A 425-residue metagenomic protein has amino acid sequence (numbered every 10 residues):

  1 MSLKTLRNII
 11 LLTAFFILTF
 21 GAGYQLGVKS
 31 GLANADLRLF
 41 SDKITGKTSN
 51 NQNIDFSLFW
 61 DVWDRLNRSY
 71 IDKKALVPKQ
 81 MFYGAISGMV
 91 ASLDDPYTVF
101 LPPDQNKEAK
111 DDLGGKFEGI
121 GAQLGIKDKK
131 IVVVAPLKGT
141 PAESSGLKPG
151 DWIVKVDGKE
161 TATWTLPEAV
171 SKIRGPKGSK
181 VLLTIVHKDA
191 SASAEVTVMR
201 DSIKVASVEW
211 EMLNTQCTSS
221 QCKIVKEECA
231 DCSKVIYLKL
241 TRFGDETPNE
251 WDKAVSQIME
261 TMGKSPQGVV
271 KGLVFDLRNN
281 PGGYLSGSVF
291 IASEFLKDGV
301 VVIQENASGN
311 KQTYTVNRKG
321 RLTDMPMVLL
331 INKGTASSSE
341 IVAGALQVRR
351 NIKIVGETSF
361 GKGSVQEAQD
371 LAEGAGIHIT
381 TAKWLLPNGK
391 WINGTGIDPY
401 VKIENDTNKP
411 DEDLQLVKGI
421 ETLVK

Functional and structural regions predicted by a protein language model:
S2-Y97: Terminal targeting/pro-maturation regions of precursor/exported proteins
I54-D61, R65, Q80-G84, G88 (+12 more regions): Extracytoplasmic/secreted proteins, especially bacterial periplasmic and envelope-associated proteins
N67-V132, K180-L182, K188-Q216: Extended, small/polar residue-biased N-terminal targeting/export presequences and adjacent propeptide/linker tracts
K74, V132-A135, P141-P149, D157-E160 (+2 more regions): Cleft-lining beta-strand/loop regions that shape enzyme active-site pockets
E373, H378-A382: Short acidic, Pro/Gly- and aromatic-enriched capping/linker segments at domain boundaries
I397-K425: Conserved helicase C-terminal RecA-like lobe
